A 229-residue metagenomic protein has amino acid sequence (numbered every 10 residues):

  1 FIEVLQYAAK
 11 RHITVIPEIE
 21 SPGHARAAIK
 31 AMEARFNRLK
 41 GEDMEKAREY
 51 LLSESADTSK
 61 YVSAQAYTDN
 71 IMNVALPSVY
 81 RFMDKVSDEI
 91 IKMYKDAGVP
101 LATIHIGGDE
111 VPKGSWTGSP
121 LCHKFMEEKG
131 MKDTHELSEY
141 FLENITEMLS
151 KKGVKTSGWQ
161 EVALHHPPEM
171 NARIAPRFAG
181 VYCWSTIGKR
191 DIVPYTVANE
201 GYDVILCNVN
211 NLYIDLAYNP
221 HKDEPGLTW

Functional and structural regions predicted by a protein language model:
F1-K152: Substrate-binding cleft of carbohydrate-active enzyme catalytic domains
P77-D84, D88-I104, K124-W229: Substrate-binding groove of N-acetylhexosamine-processing glycoside hydrolases
